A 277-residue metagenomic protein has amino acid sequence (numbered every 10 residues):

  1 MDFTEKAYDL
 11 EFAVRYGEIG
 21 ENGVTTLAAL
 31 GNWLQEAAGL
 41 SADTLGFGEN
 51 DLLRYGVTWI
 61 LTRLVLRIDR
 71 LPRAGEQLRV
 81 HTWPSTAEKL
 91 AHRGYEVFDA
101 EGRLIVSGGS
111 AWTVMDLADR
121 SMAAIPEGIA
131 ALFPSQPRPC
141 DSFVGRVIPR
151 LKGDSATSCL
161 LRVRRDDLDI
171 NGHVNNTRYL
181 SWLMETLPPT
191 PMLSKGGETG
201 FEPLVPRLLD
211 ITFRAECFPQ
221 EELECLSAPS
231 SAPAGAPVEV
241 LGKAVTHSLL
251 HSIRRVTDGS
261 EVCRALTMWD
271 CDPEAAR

Functional and structural regions predicted by a protein language model:
M1-L61, S107-G109, M115-K195, T199-R207 (+1 more regions): Hot-dog-fold acyl-thioester-processing enzymes
F3-L10, V65-V147, C217-E222, A228-R277: HotDog/MaoC-like acyl-thioester-processing domains
G56-A74, E202-E216: Small beta-barrel nucleic-acid-binding modules, principally OB-folds
L161-L266: Acidic/His-leaning functional-site neighborhoods
